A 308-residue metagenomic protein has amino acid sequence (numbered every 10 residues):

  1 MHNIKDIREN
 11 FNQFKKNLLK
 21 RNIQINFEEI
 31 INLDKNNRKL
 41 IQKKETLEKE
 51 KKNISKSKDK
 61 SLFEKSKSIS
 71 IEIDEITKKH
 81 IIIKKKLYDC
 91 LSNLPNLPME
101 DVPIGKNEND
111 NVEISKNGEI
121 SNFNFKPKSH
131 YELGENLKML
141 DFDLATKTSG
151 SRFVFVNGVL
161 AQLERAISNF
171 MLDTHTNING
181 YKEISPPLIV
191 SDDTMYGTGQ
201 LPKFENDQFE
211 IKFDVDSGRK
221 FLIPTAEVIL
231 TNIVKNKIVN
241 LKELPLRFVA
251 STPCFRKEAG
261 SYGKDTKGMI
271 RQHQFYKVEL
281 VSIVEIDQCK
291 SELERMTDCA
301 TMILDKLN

Functional and structural regions predicted by a protein language model:
M1-S121, E135, M139: N-terminal alpha-helical targeting/anchoring segments
S115-N308: TRNA-recognition modules of translation machinery and tRNA-sensing kinases, especially anticodon-binding
